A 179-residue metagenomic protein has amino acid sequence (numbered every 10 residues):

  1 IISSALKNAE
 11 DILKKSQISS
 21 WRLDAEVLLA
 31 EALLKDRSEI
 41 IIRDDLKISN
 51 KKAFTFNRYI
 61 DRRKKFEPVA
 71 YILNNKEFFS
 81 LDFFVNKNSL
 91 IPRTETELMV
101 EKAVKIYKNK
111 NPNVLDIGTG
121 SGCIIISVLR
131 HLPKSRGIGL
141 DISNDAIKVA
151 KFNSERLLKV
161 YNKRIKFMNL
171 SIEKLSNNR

Functional and structural regions predicted by a protein language model:
I1-L73: N-terminal auxiliary segments of SAM/dcSAM-dependent transferases
L13, V128, S154-L157: Hydrophobic alpha-helical packing residues
I18, L132-K134, R156-N162: Short helix-capping segments at alpha-helix termini
R22, N50-A53, L90-T94, R179: Short, solvent-exposed loop/helix junctions and linker helices that flank or host conserved functional motifs
L34, N50-K51, S80-D82, S176-R179: Short, solvent-exposed polar/charged micro-motifs at secondary-structure junctions
D44, F54-L132, G137-F152, F167-N169: SAM-dependent Rossmann-like transferase core, predominantly class I methyltransferases with a strong bias toward
K151-R179: S-adenosyl-L-methionine
